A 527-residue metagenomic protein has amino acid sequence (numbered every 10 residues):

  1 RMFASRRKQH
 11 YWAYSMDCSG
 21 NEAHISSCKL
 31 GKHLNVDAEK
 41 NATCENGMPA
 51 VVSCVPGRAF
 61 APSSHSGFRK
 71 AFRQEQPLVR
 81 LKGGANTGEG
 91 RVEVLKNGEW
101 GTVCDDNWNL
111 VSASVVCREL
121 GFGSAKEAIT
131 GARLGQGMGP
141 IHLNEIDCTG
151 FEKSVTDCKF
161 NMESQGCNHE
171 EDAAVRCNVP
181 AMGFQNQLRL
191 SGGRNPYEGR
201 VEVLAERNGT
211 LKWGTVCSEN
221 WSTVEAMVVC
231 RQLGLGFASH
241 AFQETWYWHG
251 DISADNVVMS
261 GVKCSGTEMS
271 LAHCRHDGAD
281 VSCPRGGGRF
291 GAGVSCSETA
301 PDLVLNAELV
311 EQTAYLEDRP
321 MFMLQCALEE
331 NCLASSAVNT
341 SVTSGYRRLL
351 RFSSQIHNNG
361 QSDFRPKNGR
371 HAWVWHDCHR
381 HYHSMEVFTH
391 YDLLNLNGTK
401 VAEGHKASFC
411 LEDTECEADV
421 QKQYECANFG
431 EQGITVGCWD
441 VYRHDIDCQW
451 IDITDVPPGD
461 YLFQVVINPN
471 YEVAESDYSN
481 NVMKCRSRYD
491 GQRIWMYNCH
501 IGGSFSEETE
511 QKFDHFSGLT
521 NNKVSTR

Functional and structural regions predicted by a protein language model:
R1-M2, K8-W12, A42-M48, Q74-I129 (+6 more regions): Extracellular regions of mammalian proteins, primarily the fibronectin type-III
M2-F3, W12-A13, D37-K40, P77-R80 (+10 more regions): Eukaryotic intrinsically disordered and solvent-exposed regulatory patches
M2-G20, C28, H33, G131-C148 (+5 more regions): An exposed tryptophan-centered "aromatic clamp" motif
W12-D17, S27-K29, V51-S53, R80 (+21 more regions): Beta-strand cores of modular interaction/reader domains in eukaryotic scaffold and signaling proteins, especially PDZ
S19-E89, T149-A205, S265-N331, R493-R527: Extracellular/luminal ectodomains of metazoan preproproteins built from arrays of small disulfide-bonded modules
S19-H24, L120, T149-E152, L233-F237 (+4 more regions): A short, structured loop/turn motif at beta-sheet edges
K29-H33, S66, C104-W108, T130 (+8 more regions): Short coil/turn segments at secondary-structure boundaries
T299-R527: Extracellular/luminal regions of secreted and cell-surface proteins that mediate adhesion/ECM remodeling
